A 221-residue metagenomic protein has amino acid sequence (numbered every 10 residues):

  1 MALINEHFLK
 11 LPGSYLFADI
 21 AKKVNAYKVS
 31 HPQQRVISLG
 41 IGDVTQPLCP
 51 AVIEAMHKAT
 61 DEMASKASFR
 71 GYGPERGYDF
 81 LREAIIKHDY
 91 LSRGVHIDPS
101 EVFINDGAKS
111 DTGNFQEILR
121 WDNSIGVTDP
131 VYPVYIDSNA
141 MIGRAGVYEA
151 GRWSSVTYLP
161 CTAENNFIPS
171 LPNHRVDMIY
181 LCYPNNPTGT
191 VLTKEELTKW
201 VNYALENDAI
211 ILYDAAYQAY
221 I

Functional and structural regions predicted by a protein language model:
A2-D106: N-terminal small-domain helix-loop-helix segment of the aminotransferase-like
A67-D208, L212, Q218-Y220: Conserved core of the PLP fold type I
